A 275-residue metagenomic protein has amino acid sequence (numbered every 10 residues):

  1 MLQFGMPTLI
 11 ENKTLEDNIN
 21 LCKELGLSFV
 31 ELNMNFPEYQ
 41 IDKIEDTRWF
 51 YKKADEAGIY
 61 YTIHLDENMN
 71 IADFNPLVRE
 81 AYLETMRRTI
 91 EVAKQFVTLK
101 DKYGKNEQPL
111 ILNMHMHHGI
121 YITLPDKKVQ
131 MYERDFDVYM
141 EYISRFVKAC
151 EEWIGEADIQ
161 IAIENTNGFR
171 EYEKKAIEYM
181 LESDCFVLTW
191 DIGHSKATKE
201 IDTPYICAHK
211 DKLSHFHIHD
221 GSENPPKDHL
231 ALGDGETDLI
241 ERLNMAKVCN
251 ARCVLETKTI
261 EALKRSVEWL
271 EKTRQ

Functional and structural regions predicted by a protein language model:
M1-I90, K102-K105, Q275: N-terminal pre-domain/capping segments
L2, N12, E16-K23, A72-D73 (+6 more regions): Histidine-acidic metal/acid-base catalytic patches
T8, M34, I163-N165, I192 (+1 more regions): Short glycine-centered, acidic/aromatic-flanked micro-motifs in structured strand/loop junctions that mark active-site
F29, T62-H64, A162-I163, T189 (+1 more regions): Generic enzyme active-site microenvironment
M34, E67, H118, N167-G168 (+3 more regions): Short, glycine/acidic-enriched loop or turn micro-motifs at the edges of active sites
I44-G58, R145-W153, Y179, Y205 (+1 more regions): Catalytic-core regions built around general acid/base machinery
D55-I59, I71-V187: Active-site acidic/histidine proton-transfer and metal-coordination neighborhood in alpha/beta enzyme cores
T62-H64, I111-H117, K212-S222: Non-cysteine beta-strand/loop elements that form the S-adenosyl-L-methionine
